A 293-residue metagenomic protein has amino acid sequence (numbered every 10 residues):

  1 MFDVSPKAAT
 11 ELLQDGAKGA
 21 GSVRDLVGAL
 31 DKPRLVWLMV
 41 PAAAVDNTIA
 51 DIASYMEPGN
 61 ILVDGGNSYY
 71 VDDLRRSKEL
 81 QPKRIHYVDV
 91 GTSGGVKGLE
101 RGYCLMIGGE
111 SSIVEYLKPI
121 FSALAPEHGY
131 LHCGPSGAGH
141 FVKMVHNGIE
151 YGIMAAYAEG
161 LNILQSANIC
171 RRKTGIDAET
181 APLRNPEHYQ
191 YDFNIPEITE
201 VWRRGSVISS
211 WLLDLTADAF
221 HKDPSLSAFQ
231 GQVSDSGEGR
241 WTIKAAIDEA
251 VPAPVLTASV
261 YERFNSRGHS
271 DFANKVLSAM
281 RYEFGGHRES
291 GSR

Functional and structural regions predicted by a protein language model:
M1-D3, A250: Short beta-strand "acidic-cap" motif of Rossmann-like dinucleotide-binding folds
D3-V4, V71, A155, G237: Residue-level recognition of alpha-helix initiation/capping sites
V4-K7, E11-R75, Q81, I85 (+1 more regions): Rossmann-like NAD(P)-binding element
S5, D25, S93, S259-V260: Residue-level "edge-of-site" marker
A9-T10, S77, L161, I243: Short glycine-/small-residue-rich flexible loop motifs, especially phosphate/cofactor-binding loops
D15, L74, G231, V251 (+1 more regions): Metal- and O2-centered redox machinery and metal/ROS homeostasis
T48, V63, Y69-C170, S292: Rossmann-fold dinucleotide-binding core
M106, Y116, G137-H287: Helical "substrate-binding/catalytic lid" subdomain of Rossmann-like NAD(P)-dependent dehydrogenases/reductases
